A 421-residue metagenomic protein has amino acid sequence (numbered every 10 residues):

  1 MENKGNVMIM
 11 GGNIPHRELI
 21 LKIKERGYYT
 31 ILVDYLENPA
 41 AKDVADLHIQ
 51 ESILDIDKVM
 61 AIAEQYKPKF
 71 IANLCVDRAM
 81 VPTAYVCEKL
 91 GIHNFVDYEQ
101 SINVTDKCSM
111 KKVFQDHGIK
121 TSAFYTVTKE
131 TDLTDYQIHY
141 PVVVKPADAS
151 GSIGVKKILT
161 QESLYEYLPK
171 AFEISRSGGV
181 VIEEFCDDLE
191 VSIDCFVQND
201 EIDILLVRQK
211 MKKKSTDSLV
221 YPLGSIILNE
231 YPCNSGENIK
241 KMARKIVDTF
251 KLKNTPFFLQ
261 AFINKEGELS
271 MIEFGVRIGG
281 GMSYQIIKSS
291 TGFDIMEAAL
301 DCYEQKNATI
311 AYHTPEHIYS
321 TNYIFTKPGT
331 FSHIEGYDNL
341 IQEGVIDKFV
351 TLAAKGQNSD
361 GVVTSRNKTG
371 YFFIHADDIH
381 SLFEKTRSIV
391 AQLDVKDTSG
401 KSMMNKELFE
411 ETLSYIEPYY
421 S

Functional and structural regions predicted by a protein language model:
M1-Q100, N307-A308, A353-N367, H375-Y420: ATP-binding N-terminal substructure of ATP-dependent carboxylate-amine bond-forming enzymes
K58, D132, L164-Y165, G329-E335 (+1 more regions): Short, conserved charged micro-motifs
S101-V181, D187, Q198-N199, N229-K245 (+1 more regions): Active-site nucleotide/adenylate-binding loops and adjacent lid/helix of ATP-dependent enzymes
K156, E184, L228, K288 (+1 more regions): Short, well-ordered beta-strand elements within core beta-sheets of diverse protein domains
E162, E184-V191, C195-L252, P256 (+4 more regions): ATP-dependent carboxylate/phosphate-activation module, predominantly the ATP-grasp catalytic core and closely related
V181, N254-L259, T309-T314, K396-M404: Flexible, glycine/charged-enriched surface loops at secondary-structure junctions
F257, L340-Q357: A structural supersecondary motif
D301, N307-V345: A glycine-rich beta-turn/hairpin centered on an aromatic-Pro dipeptide
